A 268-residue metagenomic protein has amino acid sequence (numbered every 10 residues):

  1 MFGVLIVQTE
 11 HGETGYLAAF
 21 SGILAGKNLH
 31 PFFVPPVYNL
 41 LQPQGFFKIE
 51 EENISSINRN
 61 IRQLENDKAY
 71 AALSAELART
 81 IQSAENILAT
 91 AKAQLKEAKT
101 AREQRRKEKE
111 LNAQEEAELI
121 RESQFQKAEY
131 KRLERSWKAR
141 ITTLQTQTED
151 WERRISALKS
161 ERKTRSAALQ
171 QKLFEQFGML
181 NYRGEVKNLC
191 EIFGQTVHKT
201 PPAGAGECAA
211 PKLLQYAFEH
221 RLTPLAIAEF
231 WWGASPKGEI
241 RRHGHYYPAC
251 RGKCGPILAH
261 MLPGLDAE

Functional and structural regions predicted by a protein language model:
M1-E268: Catalytic cores of nucleic-acid editing and processing enzymes, centered on the cytidine/adenosine deaminase
